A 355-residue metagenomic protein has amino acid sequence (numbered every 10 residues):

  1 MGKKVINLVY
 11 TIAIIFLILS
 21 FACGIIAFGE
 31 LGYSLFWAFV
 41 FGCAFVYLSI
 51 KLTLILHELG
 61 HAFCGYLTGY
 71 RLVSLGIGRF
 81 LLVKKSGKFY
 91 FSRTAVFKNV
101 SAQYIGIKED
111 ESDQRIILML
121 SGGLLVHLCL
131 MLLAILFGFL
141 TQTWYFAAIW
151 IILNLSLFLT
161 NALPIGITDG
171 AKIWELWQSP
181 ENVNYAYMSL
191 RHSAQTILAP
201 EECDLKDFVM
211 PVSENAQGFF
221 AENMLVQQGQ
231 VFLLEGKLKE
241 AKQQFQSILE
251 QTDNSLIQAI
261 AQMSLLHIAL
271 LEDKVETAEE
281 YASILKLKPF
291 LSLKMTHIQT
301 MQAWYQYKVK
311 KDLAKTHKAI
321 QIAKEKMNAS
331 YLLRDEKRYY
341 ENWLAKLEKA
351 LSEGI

Functional and structural regions predicted by a protein language model:
M1-V46: Topogenic membrane-insertion module of multi-pass membrane proteins
F45-K108: Small-residue-rich helix-interface/hinge motifs
L67, Y104-D110, I165-L233, K237-E240 (+2 more regions): Polar-ligand-bearing catalytic/cofactor-coordination segments of membrane-embedded or membrane-tethered inner-membrane
I107-L198: Hydrophobic transmembrane alpha-helical segments that form the core helix bundle of multi-pass membrane enzymes
C203-N215, L238-E250, K274-P289, D312-K326 (+1 more regions): Alpha-helical repeat scaffolds
F220, M224, A261, I298-Q299 (+2 more regions): The tetratricopeptide repeat
V226-G236, Q246-V309: Alpha-helical adaptor scaffolds
Q321-I355: Terminal, low-structured helical/coil segments at or just beyond the last alpha-helical repeat
